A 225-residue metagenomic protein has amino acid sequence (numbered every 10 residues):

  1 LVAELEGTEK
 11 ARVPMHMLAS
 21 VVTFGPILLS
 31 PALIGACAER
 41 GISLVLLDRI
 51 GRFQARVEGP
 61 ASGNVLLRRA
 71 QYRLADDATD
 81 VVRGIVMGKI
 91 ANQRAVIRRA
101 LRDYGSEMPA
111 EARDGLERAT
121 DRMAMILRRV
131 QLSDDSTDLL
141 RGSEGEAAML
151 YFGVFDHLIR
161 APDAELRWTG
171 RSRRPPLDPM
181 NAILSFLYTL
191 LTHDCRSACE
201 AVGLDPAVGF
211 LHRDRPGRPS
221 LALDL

Functional and structural regions predicted by a protein language model:
L1-A3, L18-V21, R160: Short linear motifs at secondary-structure transitions and domain/linker junctions
L1-P14: N- or domain-start disorder-to-order transition segments that initiate the globular core
V2-E4, P31-A32, A55-R56, D194 (+2 more regions): Short helix/loop capping segments that flank catalytic or ligand/cofactor-binding pockets
G7-K10, G59, A164, D194: N-proximal short alpha-helices
M17, F24-A95: A surface-exposed, charged beta-strand/loop segment in the N-terminal or early-internal portion of soluble proteins
A19-G25, L177-N181: Conserved interaction-surface patches within small, structured recognition/assembly domains
G63-D224: Active-site helix-to-loop segments that bind/position phosphate- or nucleotide-bearing substrates and donors across
